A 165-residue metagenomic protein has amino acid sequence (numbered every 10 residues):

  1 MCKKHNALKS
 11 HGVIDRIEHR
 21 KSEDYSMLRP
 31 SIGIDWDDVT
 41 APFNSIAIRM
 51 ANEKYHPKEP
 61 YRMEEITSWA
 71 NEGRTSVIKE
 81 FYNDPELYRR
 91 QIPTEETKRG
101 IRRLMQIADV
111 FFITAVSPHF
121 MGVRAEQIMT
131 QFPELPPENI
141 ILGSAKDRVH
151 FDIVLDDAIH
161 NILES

Functional and structural regions predicted by a protein language model:
R16-E80: Active-site neighborhood of HAD-like aspartate-dependent phosphohydrolases
P30, E138, D152: Conserved acidic residues
A41-N44, R49, H119-V123, V149-H150 (+1 more regions): Short catalytic/ligand-binding loop motif for oxyanion handling, primarily in non-cytosolic enzymes, centered on
Y88-P93, T97-I128: Substrate-recognition element of Asp-dependent hydrolases with the DxDx(T/V) motif
T130-I141: Structural recognition of alpha->loop->beta junctions
I141-S165: Conserved Lys-Pro-Asp/Glu-containing loop-to-beta segment of HAD-superfamily phosphomonoesterases, centered on
